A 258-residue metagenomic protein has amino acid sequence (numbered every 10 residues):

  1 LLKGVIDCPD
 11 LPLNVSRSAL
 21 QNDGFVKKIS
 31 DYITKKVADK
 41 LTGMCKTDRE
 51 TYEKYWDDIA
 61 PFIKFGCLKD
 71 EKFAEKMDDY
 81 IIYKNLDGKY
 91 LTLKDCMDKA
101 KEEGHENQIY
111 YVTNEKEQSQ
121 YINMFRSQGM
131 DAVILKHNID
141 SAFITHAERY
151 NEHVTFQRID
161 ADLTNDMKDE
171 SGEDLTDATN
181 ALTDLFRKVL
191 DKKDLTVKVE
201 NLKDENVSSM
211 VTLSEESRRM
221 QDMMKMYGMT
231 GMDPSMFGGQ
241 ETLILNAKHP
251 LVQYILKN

Functional and structural regions predicted by a protein language model:
L1-N258: Conserved GHKL (Bergerat-fold) ATPase module
